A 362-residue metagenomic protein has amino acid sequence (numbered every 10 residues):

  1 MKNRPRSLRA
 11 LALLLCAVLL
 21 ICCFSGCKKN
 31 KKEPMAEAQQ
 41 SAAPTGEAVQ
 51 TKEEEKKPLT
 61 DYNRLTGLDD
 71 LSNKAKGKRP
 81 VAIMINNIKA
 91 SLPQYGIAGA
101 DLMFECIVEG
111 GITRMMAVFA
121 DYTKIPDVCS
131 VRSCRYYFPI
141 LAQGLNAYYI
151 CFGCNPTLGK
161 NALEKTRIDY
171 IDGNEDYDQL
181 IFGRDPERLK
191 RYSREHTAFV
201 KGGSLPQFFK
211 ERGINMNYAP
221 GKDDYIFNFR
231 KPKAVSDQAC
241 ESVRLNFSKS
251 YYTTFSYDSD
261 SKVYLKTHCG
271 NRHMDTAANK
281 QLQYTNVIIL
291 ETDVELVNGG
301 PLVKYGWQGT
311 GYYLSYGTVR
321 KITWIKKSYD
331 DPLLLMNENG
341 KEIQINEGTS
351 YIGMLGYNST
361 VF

Functional and structural regions predicted by a protein language model:
K2-L14: Bacterial N-terminal signal peptides that target proteins for export
A17-I21: Alpha-helical transmembrane segments
C22-G26: C-terminal motif of bacterial Sec signal peptides marking the signal peptidase cleavage site
K28-N30: Bacterial signal peptide processing site
E33, E37-A100, E109-F362: A surface/extracellular/periplasmic glyco- and lipid-processing/surface-interacting theme
C106: Change "in soluble alpha/beta enzymes" to "in soluble alpha/beta proteins
